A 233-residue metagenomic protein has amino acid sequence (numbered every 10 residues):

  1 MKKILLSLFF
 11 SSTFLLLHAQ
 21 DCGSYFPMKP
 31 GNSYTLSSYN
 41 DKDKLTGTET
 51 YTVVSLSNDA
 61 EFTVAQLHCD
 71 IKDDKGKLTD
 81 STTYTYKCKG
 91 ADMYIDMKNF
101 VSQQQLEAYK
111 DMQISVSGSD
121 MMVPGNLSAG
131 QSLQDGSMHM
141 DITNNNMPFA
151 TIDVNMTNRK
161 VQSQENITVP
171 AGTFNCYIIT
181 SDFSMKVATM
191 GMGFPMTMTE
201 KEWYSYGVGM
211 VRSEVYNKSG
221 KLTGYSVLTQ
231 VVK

Functional and structural regions predicted by a protein language model:
M1-K2, F10-S11, D73, K89 (+4 more regions): Serine/threonine-rich low-complexity intrinsically disordered regions
M1-S24: Bacterial Sec-dependent N-terminal signal peptides
Q20-T82, I142-K233: Acidic, serine/threonine-rich low-complexity disordered tracts
S38, D96-K98, S137, V215: Pocket-edge structural micro-motifs
C69-Y109: Hydrophobic/aromatic-rich structural module bridging two neighboring secondary-structure elements via a short loop
D80-T82, N99-F100, K110-S117, Q131-Q134 (+2 more regions): A general structural signal for short secondary-structure boundary/capping elements
S102-N175: Solvent-exposed helix/loop surface patches that form functional interfaces
